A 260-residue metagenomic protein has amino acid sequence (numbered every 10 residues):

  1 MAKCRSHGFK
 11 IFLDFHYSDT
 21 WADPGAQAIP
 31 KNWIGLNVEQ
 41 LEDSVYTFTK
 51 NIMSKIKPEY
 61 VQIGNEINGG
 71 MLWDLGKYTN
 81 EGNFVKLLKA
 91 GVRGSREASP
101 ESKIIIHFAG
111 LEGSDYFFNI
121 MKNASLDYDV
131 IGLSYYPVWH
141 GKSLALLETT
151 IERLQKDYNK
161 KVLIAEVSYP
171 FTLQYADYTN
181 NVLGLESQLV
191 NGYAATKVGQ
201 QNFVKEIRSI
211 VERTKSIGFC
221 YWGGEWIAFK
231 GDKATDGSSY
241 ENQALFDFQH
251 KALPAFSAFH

Functional and structural regions predicted by a protein language model:
M1-S6, K10: N-terminal carbohydrate-binding/catalytic regions of secreted carbohydrate-active enzymes
A2, D23-Y128, H140-T149, G231-F246: Active-site cleft segment of glycoside hydrolase catalytic domains centered on the general acid/base Glu
I11-D23, K161-Y178, G224-G231: Short, solvent-exposed beta-strand-terminating loops
D14, V61, I131, E166 (+2 more regions): Conserved, mostly hydrophobic/aromatic
H16-T20, E66-N68, H107-E112, Y136-V138 (+2 more regions): Active-site beta-loop-alpha junctions enriched in small/polar residues
E97-K103, N119-Q188, K205-R213: Glycoside hydrolase catalytic-domain groove-lining segments
R153, T172-H260: Aromatic-rich peripheral "rim/lid" segments of glycoside hydrolase catalytic domains that contact and position glycan
